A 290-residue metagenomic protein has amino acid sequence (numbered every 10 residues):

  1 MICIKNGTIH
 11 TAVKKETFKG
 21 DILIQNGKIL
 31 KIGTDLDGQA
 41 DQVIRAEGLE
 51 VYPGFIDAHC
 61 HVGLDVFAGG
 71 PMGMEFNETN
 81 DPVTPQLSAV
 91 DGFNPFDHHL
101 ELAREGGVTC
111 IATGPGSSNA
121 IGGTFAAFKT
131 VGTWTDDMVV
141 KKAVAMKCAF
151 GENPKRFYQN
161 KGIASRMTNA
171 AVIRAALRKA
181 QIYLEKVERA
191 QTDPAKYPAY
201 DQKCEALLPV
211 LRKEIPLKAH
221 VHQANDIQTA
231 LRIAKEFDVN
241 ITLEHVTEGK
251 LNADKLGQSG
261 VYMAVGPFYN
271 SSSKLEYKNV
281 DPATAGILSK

Functional and structural regions predicted by a protein language model:
N6, H59-G63, H220: Histidine-centered divalent metal-coordination motifs
G7, I22, G27, G48 (+4 more regions): Divalent metal-coordination and catalytic microenvironments
I9-Y52: Histidine-rich, glycine-flanked metal-binding segment
L49-P115: Metal-associated gating/positioning segment near the N- to mid-region
F67-A68, M74-N80, T84-L87, P216 (+1 more regions): His/Asp/Glu-enriched, well-ordered alpha-helical/loop segment that forms or immediately abuts the divalent-metal
H99, R104-I241: Polyanionic/metal-chelating signatures
P198-Y200, A219-Q223, E244-T247, S273-D281: A general structural motif
E248-Q258: Active-site-adjacent beta->alpha loops and helix N-cap segments on the catalytic face of soluble alpha/beta enzymes
